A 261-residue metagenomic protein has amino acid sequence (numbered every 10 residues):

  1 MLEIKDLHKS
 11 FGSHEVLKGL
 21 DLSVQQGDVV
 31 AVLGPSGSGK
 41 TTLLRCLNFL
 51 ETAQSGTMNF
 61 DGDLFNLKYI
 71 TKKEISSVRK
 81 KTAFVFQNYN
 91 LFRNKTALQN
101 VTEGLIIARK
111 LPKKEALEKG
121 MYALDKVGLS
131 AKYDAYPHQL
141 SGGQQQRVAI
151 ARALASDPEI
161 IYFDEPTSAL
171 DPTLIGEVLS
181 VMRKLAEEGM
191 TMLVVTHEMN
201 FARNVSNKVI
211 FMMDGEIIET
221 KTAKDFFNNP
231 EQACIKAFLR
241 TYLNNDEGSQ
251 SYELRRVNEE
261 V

Functional and structural regions predicted by a protein language model:
N48: Helix-to-loop junction immediately C-terminal to a conserved catalytic motif
G56-N66: Conserved ABC transporter NBD signature motif
F65-A83, K113-K114, N229-P230: ABC ATPase NBD coupling module
Y136-L140, Q144: Conserved ABC ATPase signature
A155-E159: A short, proline-enriched helix->beta-strand linker immediately N-terminal to the Walker B motif in ABC-type P-loop
I161-D164: Catalytic Walker B motif of ABC-type/P-loop ATPase nucleotide-binding domains
